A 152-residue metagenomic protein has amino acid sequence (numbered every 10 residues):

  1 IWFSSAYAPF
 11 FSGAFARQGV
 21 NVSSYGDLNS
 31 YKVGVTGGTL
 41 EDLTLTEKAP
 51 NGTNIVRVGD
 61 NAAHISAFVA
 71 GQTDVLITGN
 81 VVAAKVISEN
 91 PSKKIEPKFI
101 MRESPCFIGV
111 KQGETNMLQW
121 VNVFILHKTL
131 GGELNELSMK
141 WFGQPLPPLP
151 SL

Functional and structural regions predicted by a protein language model:
W2, G26-D27, E47-P50, N61-V81 (+1 more regions): Short helices/loops that flank or line small-molecule/ion binding pockets
W2, P9-F11, L28-S30, L40 (+3 more regions): Extracytoplasmic
Y7, A16-V33: Flexible hinge/capping segments at coil-to-helix
Y7-A16, A84-L126, Q144-L152: Periplasmic-binding protein-like
R17-Q18, G38-L40, D60-N61, I77-A84: Beta->alpha turn/N-cap motifs
N21, L40, V56-A70, R102-S104: Short helix-initiation/N-cap motifs at beta->coil->alpha
D27, G79, G113-H127, E133-L137: Short amphipathic alpha-helical coupling segments at ligand-binding clamshell hinges and other catalytic/signaling
L40-G59, K94-P97, L126-L152: Ligand-binding clefts/hinges and TM-proximal coupling segments of bilobed small-molecule sensing domains
